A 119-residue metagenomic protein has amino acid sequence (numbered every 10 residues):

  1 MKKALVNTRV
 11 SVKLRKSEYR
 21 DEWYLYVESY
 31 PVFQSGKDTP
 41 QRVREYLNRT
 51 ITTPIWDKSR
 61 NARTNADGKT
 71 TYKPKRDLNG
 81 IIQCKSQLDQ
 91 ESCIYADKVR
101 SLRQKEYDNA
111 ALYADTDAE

Functional and structural regions predicted by a protein language model:
M1-E119: Basic/aromatic DNA-contact patch characteristic of tyrosine site-specific recombinases
